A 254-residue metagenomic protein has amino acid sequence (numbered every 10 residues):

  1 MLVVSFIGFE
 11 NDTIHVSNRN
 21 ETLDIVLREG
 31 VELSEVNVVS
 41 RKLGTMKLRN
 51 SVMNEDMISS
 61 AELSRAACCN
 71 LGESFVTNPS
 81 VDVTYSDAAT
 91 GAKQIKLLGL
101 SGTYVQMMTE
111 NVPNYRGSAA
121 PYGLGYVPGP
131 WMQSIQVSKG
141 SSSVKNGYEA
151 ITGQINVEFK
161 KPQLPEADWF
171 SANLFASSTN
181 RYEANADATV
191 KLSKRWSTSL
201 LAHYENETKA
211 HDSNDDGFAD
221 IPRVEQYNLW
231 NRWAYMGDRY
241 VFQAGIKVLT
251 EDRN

Functional and structural regions predicted by a protein language model:
V3-E10, S17-S64, G72, G102: Short, acidic, small-residue-rich periplasmic hinge/interaction motif at the N-terminus of Gram-negative outer-membrane
I25, Y126-W169: A beta-strand signature from Gram-negative outer-membrane beta-barrel systems, especially the internal plug domain
E55, G72-R116: Extracytoplasmic beta-strand/coil segments of soluble accessory domains associated with Gram-negative outer-membrane
T84, S142-N146, N173-A176, F218-D220: Outer-membrane beta-barrel domain signature
A89, G147, A176-N180, I221-E225 (+1 more regions): Short sequence motifs at beta-strands and strand-loop junctions characteristic of Gram-negative outer-membrane
Q94, S134, Q154, W169-N173 (+2 more regions): Membrane-embedded beta-strand positions in outer-membrane beta-barrel channels/transporters
Q94, V112-K139, L229: Short acidic/polar hinge/loop motifs at secondary-structure boundaries that mediate gating or recognition
N156, L164-A167, D187-N254: Periplasmic-side early beta-strands and strand-to-turn transitions of outer-membrane beta-barrels
